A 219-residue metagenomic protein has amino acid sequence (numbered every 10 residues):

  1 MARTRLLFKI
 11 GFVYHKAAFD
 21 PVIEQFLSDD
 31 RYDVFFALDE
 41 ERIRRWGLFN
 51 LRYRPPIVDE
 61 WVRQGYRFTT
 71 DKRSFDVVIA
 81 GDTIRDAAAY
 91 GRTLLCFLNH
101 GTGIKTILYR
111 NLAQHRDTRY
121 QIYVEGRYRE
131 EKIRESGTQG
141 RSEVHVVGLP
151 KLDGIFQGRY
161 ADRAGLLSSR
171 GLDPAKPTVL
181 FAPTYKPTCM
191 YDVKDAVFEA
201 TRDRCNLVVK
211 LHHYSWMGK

Functional and structural regions predicted by a protein language model:
M1, I104-R110, L172-P174: Short amphipathic alpha-helical segments, especially helix-boundary/capping motifs
M1-R3, L7, I155, R163: Charged, low-complexity, helix-prone segments enriched in Lys/Glu/Asp/Gln
A2-G11, V179-A182: Short hydrophobic beta-strand segments
R3, V58, R92, S136 (+5 more regions): Intrinsically disordered, low-complexity regions
R3-T4, Y32, T93, A175-P177 (+1 more regions): Short coil/turn segments at beta-strand junctions that form active-site/ligand-binding loops
L7-G158: Active-site and donor-binding regions of nucleotide-sugar-utilizing enzymes
H15-S28, K151-K219: Conserved catalytic-core segment of nucleotide-activated headgroup transferases in glycan assembly
